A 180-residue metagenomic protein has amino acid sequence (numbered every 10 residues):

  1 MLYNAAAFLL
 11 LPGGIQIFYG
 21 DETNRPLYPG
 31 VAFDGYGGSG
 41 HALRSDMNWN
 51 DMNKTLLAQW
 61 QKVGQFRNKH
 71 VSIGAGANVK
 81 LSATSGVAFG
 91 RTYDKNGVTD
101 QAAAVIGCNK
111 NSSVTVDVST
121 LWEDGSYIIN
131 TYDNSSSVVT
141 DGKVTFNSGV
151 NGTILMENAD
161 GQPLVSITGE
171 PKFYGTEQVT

Functional and structural regions predicted by a protein language model:
L2, A6, L10-P12, S72 (+1 more regions): Glycan-recognition surfaces
A5-N53: Aromatic/acidic polysaccharide-binding cleft in carbohydrate-active enzymes
E22-P26, D94-K95, N109-S112, G161-Q162: Short, solvent-exposed loop/turn segments at secondary-structure junctions
H41-G90: Aromatic- and carboxylate-lined catalytic core of secreted/periplasmic carbohydrate-active enzymes
L81-W122: Carbohydrate-binding surface patches
D100-A102, V139-Q178: C-terminal beta-strand-rich structural cap/linker in extracellular carbohydrate-active enzymes
S119-S135: Solvent-exposed beta-hairpin/edge-strand motifs
